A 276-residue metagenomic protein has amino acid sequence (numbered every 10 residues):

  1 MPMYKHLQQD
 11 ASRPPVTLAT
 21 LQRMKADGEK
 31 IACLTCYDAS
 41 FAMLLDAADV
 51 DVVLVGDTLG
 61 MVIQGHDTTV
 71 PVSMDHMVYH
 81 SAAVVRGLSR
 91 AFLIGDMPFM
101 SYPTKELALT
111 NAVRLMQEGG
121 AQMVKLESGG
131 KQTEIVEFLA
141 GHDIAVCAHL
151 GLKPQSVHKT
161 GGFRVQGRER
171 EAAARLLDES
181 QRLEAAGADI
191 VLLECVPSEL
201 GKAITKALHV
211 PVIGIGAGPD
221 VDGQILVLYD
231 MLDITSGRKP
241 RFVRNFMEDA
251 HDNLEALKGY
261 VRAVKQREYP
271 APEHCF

Functional and structural regions predicted by a protein language model:
P2-F276: Alpha/beta enzyme core
